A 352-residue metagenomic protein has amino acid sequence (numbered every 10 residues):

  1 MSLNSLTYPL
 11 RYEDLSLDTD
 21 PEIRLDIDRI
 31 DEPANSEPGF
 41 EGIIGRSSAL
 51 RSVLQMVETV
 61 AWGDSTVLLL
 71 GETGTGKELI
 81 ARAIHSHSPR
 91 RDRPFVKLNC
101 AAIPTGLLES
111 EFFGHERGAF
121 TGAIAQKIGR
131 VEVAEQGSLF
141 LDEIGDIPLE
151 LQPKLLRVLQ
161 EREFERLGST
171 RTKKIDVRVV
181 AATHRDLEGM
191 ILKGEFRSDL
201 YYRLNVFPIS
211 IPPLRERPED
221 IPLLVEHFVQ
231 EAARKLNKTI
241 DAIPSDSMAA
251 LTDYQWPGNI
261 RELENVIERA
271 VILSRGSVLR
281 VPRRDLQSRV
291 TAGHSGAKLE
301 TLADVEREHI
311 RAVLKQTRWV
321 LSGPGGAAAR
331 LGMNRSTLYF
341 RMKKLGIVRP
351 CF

Functional and structural regions predicted by a protein language model:
S2-E22, F40, R46-S48, S88-R93 (+5 more regions): Nucleotide-binding/hydrolysis machinery
S2-P9, E13, A297-F352: Bacterial C-terminal helix-turn-helix
D26-E41, H294: Amphipathic HAMP/coiled-coil signal-transducing linker helices that couple sensory inputs to cytosolic output domains
G42, A49-T121, E132-P148, P213-P218 (+1 more regions): Conserved post-Walker A coupling segment in P-loop NTPases
V53, T75, L98, F112 (+11 more regions): Conserved RecA-like P-loop NTPase ATPase core
M56, H87, H115, K154 (+2 more regions): Conserved helical "switch/dimer-interface" subregion of ABC/ABC-like ATPase nucleotide-binding domains
P153, R157, E165, N334-F340: Base-recognition residues in the alpha-helical recognition helix of bacterial helix-turn-helix
